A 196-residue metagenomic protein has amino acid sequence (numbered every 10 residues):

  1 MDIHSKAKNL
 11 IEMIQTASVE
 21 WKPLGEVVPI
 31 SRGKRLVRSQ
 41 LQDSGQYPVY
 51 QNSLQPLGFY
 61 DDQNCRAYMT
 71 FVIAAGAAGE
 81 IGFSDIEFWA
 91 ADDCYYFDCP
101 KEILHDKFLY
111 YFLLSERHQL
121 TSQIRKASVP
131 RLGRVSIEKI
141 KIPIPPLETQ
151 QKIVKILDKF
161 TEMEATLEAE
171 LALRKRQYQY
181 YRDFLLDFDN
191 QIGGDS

Functional and structural regions predicted by a protein language model:
M1-S196: Charged, alpha-helix-forming regions
